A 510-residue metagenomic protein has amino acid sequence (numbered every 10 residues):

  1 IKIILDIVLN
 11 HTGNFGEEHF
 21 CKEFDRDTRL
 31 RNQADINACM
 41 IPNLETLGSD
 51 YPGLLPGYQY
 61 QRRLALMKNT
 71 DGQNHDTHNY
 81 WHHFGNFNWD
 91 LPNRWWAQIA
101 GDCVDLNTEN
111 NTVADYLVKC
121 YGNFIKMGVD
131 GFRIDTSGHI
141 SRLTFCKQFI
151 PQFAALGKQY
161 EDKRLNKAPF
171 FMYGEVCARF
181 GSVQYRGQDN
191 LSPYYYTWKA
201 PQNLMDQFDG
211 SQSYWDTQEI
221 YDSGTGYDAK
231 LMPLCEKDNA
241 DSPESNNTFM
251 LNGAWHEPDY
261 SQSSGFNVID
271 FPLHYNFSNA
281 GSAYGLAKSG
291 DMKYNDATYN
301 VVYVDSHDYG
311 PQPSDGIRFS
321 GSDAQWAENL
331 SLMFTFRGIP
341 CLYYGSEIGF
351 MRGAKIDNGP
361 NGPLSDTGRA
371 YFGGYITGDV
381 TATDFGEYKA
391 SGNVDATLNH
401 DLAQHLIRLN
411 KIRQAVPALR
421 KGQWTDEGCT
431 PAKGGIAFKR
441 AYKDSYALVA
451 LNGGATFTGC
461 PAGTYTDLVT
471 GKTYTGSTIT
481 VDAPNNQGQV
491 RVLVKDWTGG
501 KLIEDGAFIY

Functional and structural regions predicted by a protein language model:
I1-A100, K126, G138-Q207, Q212: Acidic/aromatic-lined carbohydrate-recognition and catalytic surfaces of CAZymes acting on diverse glycans
I3-L5, F132, M172-G174, V302 (+1 more regions): Hydrophobic faces of well-ordered beta-strands that scaffold small-molecule active sites in alpha/beta enzyme cores
N10, D305-P311: Active-site neighborhood of divalent metal-dependent phosphoester/pyrophosphate hydrolases
N10-H11, N43, K119-G122, D130-D296 (+8 more regions): Active-site-proximal helices and loops of the catalytic beta/alpha 8
E17-D115, P233, D241-P272, T298 (+2 more regions): Glycan-binding loop/region signatures in secreted carbohydrate-active enzymes
M333-L342, S346-E347: Conserved short secondary-structure transition element at the edge of the structured enzyme core that lines
T475-V481: Short, solvent-exposed S/T- and G/P-enriched segments that are highly enriched in secreted/extracellular and lumenal
G500-Y510: Glycine/proline-rich low-complexity spacer/linker segments in large multi-domain proteins
